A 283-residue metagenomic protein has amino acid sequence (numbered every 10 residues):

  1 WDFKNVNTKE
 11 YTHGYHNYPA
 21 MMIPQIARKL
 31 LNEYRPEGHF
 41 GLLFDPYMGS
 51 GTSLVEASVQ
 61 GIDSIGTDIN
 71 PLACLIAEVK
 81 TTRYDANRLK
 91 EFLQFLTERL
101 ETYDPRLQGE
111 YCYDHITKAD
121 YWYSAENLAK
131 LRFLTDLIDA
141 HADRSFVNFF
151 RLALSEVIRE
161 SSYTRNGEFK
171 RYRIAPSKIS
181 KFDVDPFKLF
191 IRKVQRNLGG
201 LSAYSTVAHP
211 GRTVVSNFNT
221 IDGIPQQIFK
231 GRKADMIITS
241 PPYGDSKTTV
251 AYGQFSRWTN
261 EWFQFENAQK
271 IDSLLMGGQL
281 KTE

Functional and structural regions predicted by a protein language model:
W1-E37: S-adenosyl-L-methionine
N7-T8, C112-T117, K170-A175: Short linear capping/connector segments at secondary-structure termini
H13-N17, T67, Y121, A140: Short, charged/polar micro-motifs that form catalytic or ligand-binding hotspots
P19, I23, A73, N127 (+2 more regions): Hydrophobic (often cysteine-bearing) scaffold residues that line and stabilize catalytic clefts of nucleotide/cofactor
I23, L30-T102, P186, R192-P225 (+1 more regions): Conserved S-adenosyl-L-methionine
A86-H141: PRPP-dependent phosphoribosyltransferase catalytic core
L128-T239, G244-Y252: SAM-dependent nucleic-acid methyltransferase catalytic core
L137, G277-E283: Conserved Class I SAM-dependent methyltransferase catalytic core
